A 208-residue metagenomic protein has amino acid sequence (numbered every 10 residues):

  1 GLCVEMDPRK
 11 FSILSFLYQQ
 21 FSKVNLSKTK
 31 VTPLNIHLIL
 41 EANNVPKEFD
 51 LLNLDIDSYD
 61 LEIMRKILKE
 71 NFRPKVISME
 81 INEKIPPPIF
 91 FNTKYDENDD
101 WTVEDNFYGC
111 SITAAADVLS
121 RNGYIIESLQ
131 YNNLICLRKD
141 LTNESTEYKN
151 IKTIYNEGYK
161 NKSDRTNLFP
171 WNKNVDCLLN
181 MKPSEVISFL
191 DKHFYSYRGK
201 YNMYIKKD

Functional and structural regions predicted by a protein language model:
G1-A42, P46-L54, E83-K84, K160-E185: SAM cofactor-binding core of SAM-dependent methyltransferases, primarily the Rossmann-like beta-alpha-beta module
C3, S27, N53, V76-E80 (+2 more regions): A structural signal for short, well-ordered beta-strand segments and their strand-loop junctions that often border
M6, N35, Y59, F107-A114: Soluble or luminal CAZymes and related metallo-dependent hydrolases
N25-W101: Active-site segment flanking the S-adenosylmethionine/decSAM binding pocket in AdoMet-dependent transferases
I39-N43, P88-D208: Rossmann-like AdoMet/SAM-dependent catalytic core
